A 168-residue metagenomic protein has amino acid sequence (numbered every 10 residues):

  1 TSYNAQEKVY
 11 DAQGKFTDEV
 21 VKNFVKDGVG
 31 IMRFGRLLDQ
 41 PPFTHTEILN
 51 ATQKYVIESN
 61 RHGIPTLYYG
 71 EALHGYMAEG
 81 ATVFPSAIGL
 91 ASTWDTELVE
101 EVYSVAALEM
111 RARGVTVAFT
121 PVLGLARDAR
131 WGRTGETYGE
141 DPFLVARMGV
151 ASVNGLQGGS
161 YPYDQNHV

Functional and structural regions predicted by a protein language model:
T1-V168: Glycoside hydrolase catalytic-domain context in secreted enzymes
